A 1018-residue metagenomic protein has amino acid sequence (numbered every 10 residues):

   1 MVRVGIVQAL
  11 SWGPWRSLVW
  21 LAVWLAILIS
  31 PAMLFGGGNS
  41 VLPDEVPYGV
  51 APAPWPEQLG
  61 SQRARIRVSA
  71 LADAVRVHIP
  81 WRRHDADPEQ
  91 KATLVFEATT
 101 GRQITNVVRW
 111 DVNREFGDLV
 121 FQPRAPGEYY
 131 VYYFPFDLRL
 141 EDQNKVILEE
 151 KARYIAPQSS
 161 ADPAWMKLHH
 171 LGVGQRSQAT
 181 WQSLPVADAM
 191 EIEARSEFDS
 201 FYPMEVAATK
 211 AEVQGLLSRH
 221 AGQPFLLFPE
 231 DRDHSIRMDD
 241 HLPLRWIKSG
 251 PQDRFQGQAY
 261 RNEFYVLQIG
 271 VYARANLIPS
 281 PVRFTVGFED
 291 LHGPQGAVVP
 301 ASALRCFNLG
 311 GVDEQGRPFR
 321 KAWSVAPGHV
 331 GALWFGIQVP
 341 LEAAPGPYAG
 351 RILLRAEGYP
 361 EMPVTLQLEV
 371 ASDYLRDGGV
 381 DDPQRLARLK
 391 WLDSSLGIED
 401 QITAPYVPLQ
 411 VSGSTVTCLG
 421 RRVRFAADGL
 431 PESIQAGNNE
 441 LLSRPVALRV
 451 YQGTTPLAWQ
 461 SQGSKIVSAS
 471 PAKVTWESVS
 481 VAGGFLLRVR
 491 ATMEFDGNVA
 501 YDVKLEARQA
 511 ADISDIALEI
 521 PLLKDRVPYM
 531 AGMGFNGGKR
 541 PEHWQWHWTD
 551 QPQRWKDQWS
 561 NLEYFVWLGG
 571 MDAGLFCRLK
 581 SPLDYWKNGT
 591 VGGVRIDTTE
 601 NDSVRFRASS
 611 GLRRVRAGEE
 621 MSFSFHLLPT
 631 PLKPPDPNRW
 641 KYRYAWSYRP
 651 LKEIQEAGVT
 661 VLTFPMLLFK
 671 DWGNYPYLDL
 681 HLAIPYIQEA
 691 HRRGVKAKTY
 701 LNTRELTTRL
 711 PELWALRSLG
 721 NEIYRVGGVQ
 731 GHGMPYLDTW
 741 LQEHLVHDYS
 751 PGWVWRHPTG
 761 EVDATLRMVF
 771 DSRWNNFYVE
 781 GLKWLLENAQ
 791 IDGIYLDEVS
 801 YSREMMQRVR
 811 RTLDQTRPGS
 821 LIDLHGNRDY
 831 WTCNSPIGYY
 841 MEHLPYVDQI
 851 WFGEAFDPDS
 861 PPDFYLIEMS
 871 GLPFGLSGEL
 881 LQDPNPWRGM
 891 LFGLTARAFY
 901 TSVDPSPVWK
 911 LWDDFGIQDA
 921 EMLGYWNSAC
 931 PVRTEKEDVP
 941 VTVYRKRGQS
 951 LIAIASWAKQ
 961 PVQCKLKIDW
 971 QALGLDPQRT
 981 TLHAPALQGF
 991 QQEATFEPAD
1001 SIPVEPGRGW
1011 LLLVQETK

Functional and structural regions predicted by a protein language model:
G37-R245, P251-A343, T590-G593: Alpha-mannosidase-like glycoside hydrolase catalytic domains involved in N-glycan trimming, generalizing to other
Y48-R83, L562-F565, R933-L975: Carbohydrate-binding surface patches
A125-Y133, D137, E993-K1018: C-terminal beta-strand-rich structural cap/linker in extracellular carbohydrate-active enzymes
S159-P163, K167-E193, G310-S324, A332-A343 (+1 more regions): Beta-strand/loop-rich accessory regions of lumenal/periplasmic or secreted enzymes, predominantly carbohydrate-active
I269, G346-E357: A short beta-strand micro-motif common to beta-rich folds, especially ectodomain repeats
P327-G331, P360-P363, L375-G378, S394 (+9 more regions): Conserved structural scaffold segments of CAZyme catalytic domains across common CAZy folds
G618, R810-L813, P818-T981: Active-site-proximal substrate-binding groove within the catalytic cores of carbohydrate-active enzymes
T699, T703-A789: Active-site-adjacent "subsite" loops/lids of carbohydrate-active enzymes
